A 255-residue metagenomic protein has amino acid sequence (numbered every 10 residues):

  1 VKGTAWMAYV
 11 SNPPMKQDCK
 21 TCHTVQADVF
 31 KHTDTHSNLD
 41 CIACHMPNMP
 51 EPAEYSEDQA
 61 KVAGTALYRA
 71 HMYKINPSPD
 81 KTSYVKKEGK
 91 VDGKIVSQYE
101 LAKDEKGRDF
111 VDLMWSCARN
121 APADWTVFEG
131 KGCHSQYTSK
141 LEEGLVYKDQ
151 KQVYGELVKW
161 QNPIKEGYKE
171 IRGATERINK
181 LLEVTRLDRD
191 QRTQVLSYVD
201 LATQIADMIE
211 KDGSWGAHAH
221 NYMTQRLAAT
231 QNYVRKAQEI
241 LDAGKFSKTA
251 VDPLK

Functional and structural regions predicted by a protein language model:
V1-P163, D212-N221: Inter-heme linker and motif-flanking segments adjacent to c-type heme-binding CXXCH motifs in c-type cytochromes
A121, T126-K255: Mature extracytoplasmic or organellar-lumen-exposed domains after removal of signal/transit peptides
